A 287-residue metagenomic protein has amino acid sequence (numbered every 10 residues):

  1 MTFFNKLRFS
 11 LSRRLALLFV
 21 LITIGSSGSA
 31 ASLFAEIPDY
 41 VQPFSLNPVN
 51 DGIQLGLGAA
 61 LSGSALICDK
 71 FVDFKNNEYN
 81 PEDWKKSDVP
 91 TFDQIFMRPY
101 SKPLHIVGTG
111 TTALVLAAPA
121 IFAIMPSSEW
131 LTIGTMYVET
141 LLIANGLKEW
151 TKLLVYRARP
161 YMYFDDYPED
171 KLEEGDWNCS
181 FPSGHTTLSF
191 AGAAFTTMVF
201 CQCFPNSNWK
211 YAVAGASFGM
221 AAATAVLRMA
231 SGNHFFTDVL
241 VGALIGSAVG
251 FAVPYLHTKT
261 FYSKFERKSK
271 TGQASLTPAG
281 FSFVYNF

Functional and structural regions predicted by a protein language model:
T2-L55, I67-C68, L131-T132, T140-F287: Replace "edges of transmembrane helices
S32-L116, L154-E169: N-terminal transmembrane-helix/juxtamembrane module of multi-pass inner/ER membrane proteins
K75-N77, S127-W130: Membrane-helix interface linkers and caps
P103-V107, G134, V138, S183: Hydrophobic alpha-helical transmembrane segments of multi-pass membrane proteins
G110-L114, A120, T132-L141, G146: Acidic/His-rich structured neighborhood in mature extracellular/periplasmic domains
A120-P126: Conserved, well-structured interaction surfaces
